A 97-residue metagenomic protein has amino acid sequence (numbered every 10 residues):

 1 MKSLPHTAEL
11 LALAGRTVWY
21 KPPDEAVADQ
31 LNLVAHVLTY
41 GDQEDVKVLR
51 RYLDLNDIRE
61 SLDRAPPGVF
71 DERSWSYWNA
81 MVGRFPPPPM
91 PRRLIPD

Functional and structural regions predicted by a protein language model:
M1-D97: Long, compositionally biased intrinsically disordered regulatory segments in eukaryotic proteins
